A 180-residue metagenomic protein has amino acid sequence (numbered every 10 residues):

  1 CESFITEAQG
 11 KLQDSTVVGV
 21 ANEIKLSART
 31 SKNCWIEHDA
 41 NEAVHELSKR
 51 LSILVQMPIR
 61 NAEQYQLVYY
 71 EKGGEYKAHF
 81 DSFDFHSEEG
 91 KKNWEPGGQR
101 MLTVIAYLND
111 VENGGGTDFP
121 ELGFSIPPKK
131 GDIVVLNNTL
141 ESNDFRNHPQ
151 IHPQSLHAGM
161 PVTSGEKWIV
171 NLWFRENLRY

Functional and structural regions predicted by a protein language model:
C1-Y180: Fe(II)/2-oxoglutarate oxygenase catalytic core
